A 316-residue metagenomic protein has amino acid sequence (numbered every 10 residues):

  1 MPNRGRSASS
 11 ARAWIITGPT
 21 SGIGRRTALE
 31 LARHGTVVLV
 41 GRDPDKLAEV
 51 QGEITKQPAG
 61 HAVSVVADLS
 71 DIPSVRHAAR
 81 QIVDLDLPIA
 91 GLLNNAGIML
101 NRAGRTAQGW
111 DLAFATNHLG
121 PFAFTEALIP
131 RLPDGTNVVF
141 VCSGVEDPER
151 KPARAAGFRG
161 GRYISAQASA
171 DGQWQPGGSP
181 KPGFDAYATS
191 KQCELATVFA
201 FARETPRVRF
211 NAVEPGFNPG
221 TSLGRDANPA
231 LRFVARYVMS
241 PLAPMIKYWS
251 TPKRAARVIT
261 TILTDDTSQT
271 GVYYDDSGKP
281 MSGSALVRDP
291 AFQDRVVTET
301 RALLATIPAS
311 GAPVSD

Functional and structural regions predicted by a protein language model:
P2-P219, T306-V314: Rossmann-fold NAD(P)H-dependent dehydrogenase/reductase core
L29, V272-D316: C-terminal helix-and-tail extensions that cap enzymatic domains
H77, Q81, A123, R257-T261 (+2 more regions): Alpha-helical elements of Rossmann-like donor-binding domains used by nucleotide-donor carbohydrate transfer enzymes
I129, V198-A202, I259-T260, V297 (+1 more regions): Non-transmembrane alpha-helical segments in soluble domains of secreted/periplasmic/extracellular proteins
V138, F210-A212, I259, G271-D275 (+1 more regions): A recurrent short beta-strand within the Rossmann-like NAD(P)-dependent oxidoreductase core
R150-R154, S222-A227, A285-L286: Short aromatic-enriched loop/helix-cap "lid" or pocket-rim segments at secondary-structure transitions that line
G160-G161, S169-A170, Q175-F184, F217-R254: Alpha-helical membrane-targeting segments
M239-M281, P290-F292, A302: C-terminal helical subdomain
